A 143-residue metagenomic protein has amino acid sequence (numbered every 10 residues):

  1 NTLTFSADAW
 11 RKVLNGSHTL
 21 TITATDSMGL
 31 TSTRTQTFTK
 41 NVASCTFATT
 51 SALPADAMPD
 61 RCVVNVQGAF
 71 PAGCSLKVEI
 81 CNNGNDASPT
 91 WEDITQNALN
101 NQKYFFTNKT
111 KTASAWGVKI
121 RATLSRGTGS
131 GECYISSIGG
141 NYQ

Functional and structural regions predicted by a protein language model:
N1-D8: Strand-loop-strand motifs at the edges of beta-sheets in extracellular beta-sandwich domains
A9-Q143: Beta-strand-rich ligand- or partner-binding modules with a strong bias toward extracellular/periplasmic carbohydrate
